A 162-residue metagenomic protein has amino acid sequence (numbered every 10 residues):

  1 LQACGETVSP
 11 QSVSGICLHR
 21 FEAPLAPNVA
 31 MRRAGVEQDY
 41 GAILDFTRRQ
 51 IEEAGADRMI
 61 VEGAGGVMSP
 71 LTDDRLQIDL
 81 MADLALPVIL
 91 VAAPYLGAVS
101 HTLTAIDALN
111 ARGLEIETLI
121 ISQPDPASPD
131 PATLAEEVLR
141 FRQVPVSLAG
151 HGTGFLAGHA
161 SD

Functional and structural regions predicted by a protein language model:
L1-E37: N-terminal phosphate/diphosphate-binding loop that engages ATP/GTP or pyrophosphate donors across diverse enzyme folds
S14-H19, I120-Q123, V144-G154: Beta-strand->loop->alpha-helix junctions that form or flank phosphate-binding loops in nucleotide-handling enzymes
L25, L139-A160: Beta-strand-loop-alpha "switch" segments that mediate conformational coupling across diverse proteins
A30-R33, A132-E136, A157-D162: Short, surface-exposed amphipathic charged segments that create phosphate/polyanion-binding patches used for binding
R33-R48: Glycine-rich phosphate- or other oxyanion-binding loops that anchor nucleotides, phosphorylated ligands
A42, R49, G63-Q143, S147: Conserved catalytic-core segment of NTP-binding enzymes
A54-M59: Loop/turn-to-beta-strand initiation segments
